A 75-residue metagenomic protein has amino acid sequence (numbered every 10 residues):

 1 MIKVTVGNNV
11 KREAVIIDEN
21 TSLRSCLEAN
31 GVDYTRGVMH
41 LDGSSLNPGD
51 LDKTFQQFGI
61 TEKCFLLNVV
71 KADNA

Functional and structural regions predicted by a protein language model:
M1-A75: Ubiquitin-like/PB1-type beta-grasp interaction modules and other compact soluble beta-rich domains
